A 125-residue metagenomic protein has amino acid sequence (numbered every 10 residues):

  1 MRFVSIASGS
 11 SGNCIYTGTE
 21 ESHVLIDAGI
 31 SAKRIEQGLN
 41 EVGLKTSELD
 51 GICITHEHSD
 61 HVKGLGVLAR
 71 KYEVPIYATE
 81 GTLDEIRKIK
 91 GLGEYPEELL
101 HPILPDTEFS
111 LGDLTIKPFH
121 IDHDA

Functional and structural regions predicted by a protein language model:
M1-V42: Conserved beta-strand hairpin/beta-sheet module of binuclear metal-dependent hydrolase folds, prominently
V4-C14, H56-V62, A69, R87 (+1 more regions): Structured catalytic core of nucleotide-sugar glycosyltransferases
S5, E20, L49-G51, I116: A generic hydrophobic-helix recognition signal that picks specific residues within alpha-helical hydrophobic
A7-S8, A28-I30, E57, G81 (+1 more regions): Active-site metal-binding loops of divalent metal-dependent hydrolases
N13, S22, E48-D50, Y72 (+2 more regions): A generic structural signal for short beta-strands and their flanking turns/coil linkers
T17, D27, H56, I76 (+2 more regions): Divalent metal-coordination and catalytic microenvironments
K33-G81, L99: Active-site metal-binding motif and surrounding structural segment of the metallo-beta-lactamase
E80-A125: Metallo-beta-lactamase
